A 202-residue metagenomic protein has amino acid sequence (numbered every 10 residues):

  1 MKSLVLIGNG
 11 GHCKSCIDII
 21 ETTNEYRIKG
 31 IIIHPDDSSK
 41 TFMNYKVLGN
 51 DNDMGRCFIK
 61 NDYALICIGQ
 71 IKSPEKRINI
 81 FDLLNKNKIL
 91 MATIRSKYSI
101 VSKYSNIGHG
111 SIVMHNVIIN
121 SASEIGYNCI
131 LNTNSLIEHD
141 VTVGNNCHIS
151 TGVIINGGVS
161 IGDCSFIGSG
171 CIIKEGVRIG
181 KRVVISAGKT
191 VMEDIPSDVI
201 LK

Functional and structural regions predicted by a protein language model:
M1-C67: A solvent-exposed beta-alpha-beta segment
G10-C13, I71, I154, G170: Gly/Ser/Thr-rich beta-alpha loop segments that engage phosphate groups in nucleotides
I17-I19, R77-I80, I125, P196-S197: Short amphipathic alpha-helical segments
T23, F81-L84, C129, C147: Glycine-rich, phosphate-binding/catalytic loops in enzymes
L48-N106, G110-I118: Compact structured core domains
T93-K202: Structural signal for interior beta-strand "rungs" in well-ordered beta-sheet cores of soluble enzyme domains
